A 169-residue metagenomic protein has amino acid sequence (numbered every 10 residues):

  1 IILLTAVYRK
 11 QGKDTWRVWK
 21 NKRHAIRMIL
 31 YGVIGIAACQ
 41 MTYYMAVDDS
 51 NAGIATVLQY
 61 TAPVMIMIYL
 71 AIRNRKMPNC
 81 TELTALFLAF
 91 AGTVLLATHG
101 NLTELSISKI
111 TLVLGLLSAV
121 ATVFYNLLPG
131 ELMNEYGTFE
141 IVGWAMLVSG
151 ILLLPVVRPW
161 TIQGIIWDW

Functional and structural regions predicted by a protein language model:
L4, I66-I68, T103-T161: Transmembrane alpha-helical segments that form core, pore/gating elements of small-molecule transporters/exporters
R9-G53, Q59, L95: Specific transmembrane alpha-helical segments of multi-pass solute transporters/efflux pumps, especially DMT/EamA
D14-V18, M45-D48, A97-K109, V157-W169: Membrane-interface helix termini and inter-helical loops of multi-pass transporters
R23-M28, I54, C80-A85, K109-L114 (+1 more regions): Short alpha-helical transmembrane interface motifs in multi-pass membrane proteins
I29, Y69, P78-G100, L153: Hydrophobic transmembrane alpha-helices of multi-pass small-molecule transport proteins
Y31, L58-Q59, T81-T84, W144-V148: Hydrophobic core positions of alpha-helical segments in small-molecule transporters and transporter systems
G32-A37, M41, P63-I68, V94 (+2 more regions): Hydrophobic/small/kink-forming positions within alpha-helical transmembrane segments of polytopic membrane proteins
Y43-M77, S118: Specific alpha-helical transmembrane segments that line the substrate/conduction pathway and gating interfaces
